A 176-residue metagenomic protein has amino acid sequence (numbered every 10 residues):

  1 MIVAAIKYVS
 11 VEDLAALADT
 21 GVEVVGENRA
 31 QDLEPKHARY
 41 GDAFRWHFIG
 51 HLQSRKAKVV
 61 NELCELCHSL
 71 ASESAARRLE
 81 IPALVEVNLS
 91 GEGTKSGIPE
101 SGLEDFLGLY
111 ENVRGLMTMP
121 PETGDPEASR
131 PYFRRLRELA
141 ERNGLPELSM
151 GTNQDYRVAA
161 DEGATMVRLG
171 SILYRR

Functional and structural regions predicted by a protein language model:
M1-Q154, A160-E162, Y174: Conserved alpha/beta-domain cores
A164-R176: Gly/Pro- and small hydrophobic-enriched strand-loop and loop-to-helix capping segments that sit at the rims
